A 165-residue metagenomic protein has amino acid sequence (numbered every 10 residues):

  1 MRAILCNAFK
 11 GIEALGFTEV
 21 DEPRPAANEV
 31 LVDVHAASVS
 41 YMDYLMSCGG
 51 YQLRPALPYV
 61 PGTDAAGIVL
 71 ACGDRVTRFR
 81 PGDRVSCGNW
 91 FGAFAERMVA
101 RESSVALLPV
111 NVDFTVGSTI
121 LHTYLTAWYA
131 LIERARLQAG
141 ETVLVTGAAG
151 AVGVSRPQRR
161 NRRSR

Functional and structural regions predicted by a protein language model:
C6, P23-P25, A37, C72 (+1 more regions): Residue-level recognition of beta-strand microenvironments
G11-I12, V20-A66: N-terminal glycine-rich beta->alpha transition that marks the start or flank of a dinucleotide-binding site
A27, R78-P81, A139: Short, flexible surface segments
L45, R84-G147: NAD(P)H dinucleotide-binding glycine-rich loop of Rossmann-like/cofactor-binding domains, especially the beta1-alpha1
S47, A66-W90: A glycine-/small-residue-rich N-terminal strand-loop-strand element that serves as the cofactor-binding glycine loop
A149, P157: N-terminal Rossmann NAD(P)H-binding glycine-rich loop of SDR-like oxidoreductase domains
V154: Residues forming the Rossmann-fold NAD(P)(H) cofactor-binding site
N161-R165: Conserved S-adenosyl-L-methionine
